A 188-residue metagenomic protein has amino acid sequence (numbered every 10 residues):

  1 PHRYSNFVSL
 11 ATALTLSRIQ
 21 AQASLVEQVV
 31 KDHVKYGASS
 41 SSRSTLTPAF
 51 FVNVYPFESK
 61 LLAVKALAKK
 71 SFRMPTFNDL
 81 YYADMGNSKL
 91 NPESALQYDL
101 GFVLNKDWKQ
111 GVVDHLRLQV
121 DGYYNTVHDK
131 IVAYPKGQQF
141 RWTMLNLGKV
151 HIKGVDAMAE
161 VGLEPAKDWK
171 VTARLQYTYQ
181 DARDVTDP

Functional and structural regions predicted by a protein language model:
P1, H33-S40, T76-A83, D129-Q139 (+1 more regions): Outer-membrane beta-barrel translocator domains and adjoining extracellular loop/strand segments of Gram-negative
P1-Y36, R43-F51, L67-K69, V161 (+1 more regions): Surface-exposed extracellular loop regions of Gram-negative outer-membrane beta-barrel proteins
P1-Y4, G37-T45, G86-S94, L145-H151 (+1 more regions): Replace "Gram-negative outer membrane beta-barrel proteins" with "bacterial and organellar outer membrane beta-barrel
N6, S44-L46, D84, L96 (+4 more regions): Exposed loop/turn and edge beta-strand positions of beta-sandwich/beta-sheet ligand-binding modules
L14, R18-Q22, V30, R117-T126 (+1 more regions): Gram-negative outer-membrane beta-barrel transporters
T15, R73, G86, V127 (+1 more regions): Glycine-rich, flexible loop/turn motifs
S42-L62, S94, Y98, L175-Y177: Transmembrane beta-barrel strand/turn architecture of Gram-negative outer membrane proteins
Y55-F57, A63-L67, E93-G162: Membrane-embedded beta-barrel scaffold of Gram-negative outer-membrane proteins
